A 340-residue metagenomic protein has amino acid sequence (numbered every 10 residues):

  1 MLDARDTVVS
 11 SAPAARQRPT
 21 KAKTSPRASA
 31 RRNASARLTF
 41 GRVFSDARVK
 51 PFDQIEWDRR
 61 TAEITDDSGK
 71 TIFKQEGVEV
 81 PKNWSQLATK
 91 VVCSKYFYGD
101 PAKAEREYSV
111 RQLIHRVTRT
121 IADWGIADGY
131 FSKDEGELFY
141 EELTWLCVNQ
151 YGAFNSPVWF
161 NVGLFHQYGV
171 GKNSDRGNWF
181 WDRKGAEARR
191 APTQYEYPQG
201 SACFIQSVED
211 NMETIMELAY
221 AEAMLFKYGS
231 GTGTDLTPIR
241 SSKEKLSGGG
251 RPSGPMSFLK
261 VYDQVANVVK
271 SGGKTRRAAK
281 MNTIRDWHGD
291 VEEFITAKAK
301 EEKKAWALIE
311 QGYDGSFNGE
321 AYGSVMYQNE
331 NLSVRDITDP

Functional and structural regions predicted by a protein language model:
M1-P340: Extended catalytic cores of very large enzyme megasubunits
